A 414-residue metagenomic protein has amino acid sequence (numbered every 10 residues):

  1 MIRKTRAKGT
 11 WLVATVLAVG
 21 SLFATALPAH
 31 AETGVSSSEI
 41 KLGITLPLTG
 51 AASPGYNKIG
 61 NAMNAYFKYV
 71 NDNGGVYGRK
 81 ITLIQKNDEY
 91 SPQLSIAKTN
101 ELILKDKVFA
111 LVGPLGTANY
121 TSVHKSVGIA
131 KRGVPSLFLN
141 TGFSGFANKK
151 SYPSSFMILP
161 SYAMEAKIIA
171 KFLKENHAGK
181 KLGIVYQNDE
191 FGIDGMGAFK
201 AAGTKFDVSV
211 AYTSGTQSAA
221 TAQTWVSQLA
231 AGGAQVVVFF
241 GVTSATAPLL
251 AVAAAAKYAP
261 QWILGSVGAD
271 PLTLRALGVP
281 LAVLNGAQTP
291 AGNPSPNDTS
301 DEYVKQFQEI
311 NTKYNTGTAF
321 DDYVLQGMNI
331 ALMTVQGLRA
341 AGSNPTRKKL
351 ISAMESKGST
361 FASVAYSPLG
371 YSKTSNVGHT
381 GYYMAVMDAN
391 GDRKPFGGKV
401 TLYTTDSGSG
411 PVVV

Functional and structural regions predicted by a protein language model:
M1-K41, G410-V414: Short, low-complexity disordered leader/linker segments with a strong preference for bacterial N-terminal type II
E32-N64, K86-Q93, L115-G116, V185-I193 (+2 more regions): Extracytoplasmic "Venus flytrap"
E39, P54-N61, D72-K149, I158 (+2 more regions): Beta-alpha junction/loop-to-helix N-cap segments that form part of ligand/metal-binding clefts
I40, S359-V414: Solvent-exposed, acidic/polar segments of extracytosolic/periplasmic ligand-binding ectodomains
Q93-A97, S144-G145, P153-K257, N297-K305: Extracellular/periplasmic Venus flytrap/periplasmic-binding protein
L102-T117, V134-L139, L182-Y186, Y212 (+4 more regions): Periplasmic-binding protein-like
M196-K200, T243-P248, S295-K357: Extracellular/periplasmic ligand-binding modules, especially the Venus flytrap/periplasmic-binding
A253-M328, S409-V412: Extracellular/periplasmic periplasmic-binding protein-like sensory domains
